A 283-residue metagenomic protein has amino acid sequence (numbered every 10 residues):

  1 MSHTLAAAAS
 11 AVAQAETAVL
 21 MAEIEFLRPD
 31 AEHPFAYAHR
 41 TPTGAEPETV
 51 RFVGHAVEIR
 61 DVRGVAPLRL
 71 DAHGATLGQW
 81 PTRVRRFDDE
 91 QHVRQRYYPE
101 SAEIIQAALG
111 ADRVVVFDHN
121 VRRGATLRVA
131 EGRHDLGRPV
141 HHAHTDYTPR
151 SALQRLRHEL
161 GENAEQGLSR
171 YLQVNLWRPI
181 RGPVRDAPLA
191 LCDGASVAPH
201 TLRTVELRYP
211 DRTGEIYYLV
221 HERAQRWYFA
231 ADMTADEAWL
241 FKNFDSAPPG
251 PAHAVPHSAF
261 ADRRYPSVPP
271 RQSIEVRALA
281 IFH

Functional and structural regions predicted by a protein language model:
H3-I216, H221-A231: Non-heme Fe(II) oxygenase catalytic core, chiefly the N-lobe of the double-stranded beta-helix
Y217-H283: Catalytic core of Fe(II)/2-oxoglutarate
